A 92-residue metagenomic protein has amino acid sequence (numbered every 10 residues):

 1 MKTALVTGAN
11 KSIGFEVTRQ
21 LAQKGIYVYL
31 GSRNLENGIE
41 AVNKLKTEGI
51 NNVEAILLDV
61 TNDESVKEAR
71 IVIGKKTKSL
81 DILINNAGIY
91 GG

Functional and structural regions predicted by a protein language model:
M1-L30: Canonical Rossmann dinucleotide-binding motif of NAD(H)/NADP(H)-dependent dehydrogenases/reductases, specifically
A9-N10, G31-I39, V60: N-terminal Rossmann-fold cofactor-binding loop
V17-Q20, V28, N62, I82 (+1 more regions): Polytopic alpha-helical membrane proteins, predominantly small-molecule transporters/carriers
L35, L57-A69: The beta1-alpha1 cofactor-binding region of Rossmann-like NAD(H)/NADP(H)-dependent oxidoreductases
A41-I50: Short, conserved SAM-binding/catalytic segment of Class I S-adenosyl-L-methionine-dependent methyltransferases
I50-N51, V72-N85, G91-G92: A glycine-rich helix->loop->beta "capping" turn within Rossmann-like NAD(P)(H)-dependent oxidoreductase domains
V53-A55: Hydrophobic/aromatic anchor residues within beta-strands of the central parallel beta-sheet of Rossmann-like
